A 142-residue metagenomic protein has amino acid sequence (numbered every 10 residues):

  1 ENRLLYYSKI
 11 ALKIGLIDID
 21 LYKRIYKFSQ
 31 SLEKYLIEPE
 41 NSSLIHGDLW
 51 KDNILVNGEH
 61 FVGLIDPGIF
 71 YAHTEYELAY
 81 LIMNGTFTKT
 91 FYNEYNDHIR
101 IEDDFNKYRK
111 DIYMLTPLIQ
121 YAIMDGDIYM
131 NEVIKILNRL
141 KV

Functional and structural regions predicted by a protein language model:
E1, D97-N106, Y113-Q120: Conserved ATP-binding subdomain of kinase catalytic cores across diverse folds
E1-L44, N57: An alpha-helical support segment within catalytic cores of ATP-dependent transferases
K9, S43-L44, L55-K107: Active-site Asp-x-Gly
L16, M83-T86, I101, Q120 (+1 more regions): Residues in soluble alpha-helical coiled-coils and helical-bundle/repeat scaffolds
D18-L21, N106-Y108, G126-M130: Residue-level recognition of alpha-helical structural elements
K27, S31, E94, E132-K135: Alpha-helical elements of Rossmann-like donor-binding domains used by nucleotide-donor carbohydrate transfer enzymes
I45, W50-K51: Canonical protein kinase catalytic loop motif
Y121-V142: ATP/Mg2+ or Mg2+-diphosphate-binding catalytic cores that bind nucleotide phosphates or diphosphates via glycine-rich
